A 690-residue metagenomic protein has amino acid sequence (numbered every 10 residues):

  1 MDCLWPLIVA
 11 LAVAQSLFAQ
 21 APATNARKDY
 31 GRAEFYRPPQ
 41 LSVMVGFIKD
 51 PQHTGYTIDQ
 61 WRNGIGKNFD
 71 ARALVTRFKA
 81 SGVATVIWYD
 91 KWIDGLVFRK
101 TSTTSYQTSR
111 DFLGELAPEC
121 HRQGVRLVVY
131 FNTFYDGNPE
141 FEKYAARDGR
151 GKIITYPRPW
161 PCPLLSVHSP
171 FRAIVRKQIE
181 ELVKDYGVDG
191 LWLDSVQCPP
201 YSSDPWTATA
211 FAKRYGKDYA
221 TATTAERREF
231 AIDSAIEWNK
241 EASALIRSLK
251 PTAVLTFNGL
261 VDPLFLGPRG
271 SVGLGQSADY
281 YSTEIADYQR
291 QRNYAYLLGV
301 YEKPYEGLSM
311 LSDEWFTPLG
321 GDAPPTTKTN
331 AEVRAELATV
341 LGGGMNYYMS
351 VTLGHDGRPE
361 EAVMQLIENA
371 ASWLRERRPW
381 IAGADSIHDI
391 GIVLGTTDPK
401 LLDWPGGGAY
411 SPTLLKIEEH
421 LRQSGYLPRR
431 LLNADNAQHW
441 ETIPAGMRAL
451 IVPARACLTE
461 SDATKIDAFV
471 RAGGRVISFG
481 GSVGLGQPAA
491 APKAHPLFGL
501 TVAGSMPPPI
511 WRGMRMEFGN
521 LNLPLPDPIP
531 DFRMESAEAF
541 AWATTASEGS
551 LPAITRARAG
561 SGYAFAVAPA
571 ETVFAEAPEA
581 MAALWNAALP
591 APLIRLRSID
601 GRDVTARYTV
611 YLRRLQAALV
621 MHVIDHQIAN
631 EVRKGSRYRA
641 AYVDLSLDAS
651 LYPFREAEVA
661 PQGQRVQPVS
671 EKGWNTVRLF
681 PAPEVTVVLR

Functional and structural regions predicted by a protein language model:
A33, L337, Q365-G446: Aromatic-Pro/Gly-enriched surface loop or interdomain linker that acts as a lid/target-recognition segment
G46-K49, H53-F69, G95-R110, P157-R176 (+8 more regions): The substrate-binding groove and active-site-proximal loops of carbohydrate-active enzymes, especially glycoside
D59-R62, G66-K67, V129-Y186, R228 (+1 more regions): Active-site-adjacent "subsite" loops/lids of carbohydrate-active enzymes
N68-D94, D185, L337-T339, H420 (+1 more regions): Catalytic domains of carbohydrate-active enzymes, especially glycoside hydrolases
F98-S109, T133-P159, L193-A220, G407 (+1 more regions): Aromatic- and acidic-residue-enriched segments that line the glycan-binding/catalytic groove of carbohydrate-active
N138-P139, W192, P199-S203, A235-V300 (+4 more regions): Substrate-binding cleft/loops of secretory-pathway carbohydrate-active enzymes
V167-L266: Active-site neighborhood of glycoside hydrolase catalytic domains
T252, A323-V333, L341-G343, L366 (+2 more regions): A conserved amphipathic helix/loop scaffold that creates a polar/acidic microenvironment used either to coordinate
